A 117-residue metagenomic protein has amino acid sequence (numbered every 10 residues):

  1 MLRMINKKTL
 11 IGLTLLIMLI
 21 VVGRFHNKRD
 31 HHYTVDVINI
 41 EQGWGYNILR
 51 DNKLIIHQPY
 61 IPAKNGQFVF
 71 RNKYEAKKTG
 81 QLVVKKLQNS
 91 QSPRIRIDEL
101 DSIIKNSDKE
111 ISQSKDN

Functional and structural regions predicted by a protein language model:
M1-N6: Short, Lys/Arg-rich N-terminal segment immediately upstream of the first membrane anchor
K7-L10, I61, A76, N106: A generic structural micro-environment signature that highlights single residues at secondary-structure boundaries
K7-L49, E110: Short N-terminal "domain-start" leader segments that mark the transition from disordered tails or signal peptides into
I17, D36-I38, N52, P62 (+2 more regions): Alpha-helical protein-protein interaction elements
L19, N39, P62-K64, I103 (+1 more regions): Compositionally biased, low-complexity repeat tracts
K53-P93: Extracytoplasmic/periplasmic/luminal assembly and interaction segments in envelope/secretory/respiratory proteins
L54, S92-N117: Non-cytosolic head/periplasmic domains of membrane-anchored proteins
